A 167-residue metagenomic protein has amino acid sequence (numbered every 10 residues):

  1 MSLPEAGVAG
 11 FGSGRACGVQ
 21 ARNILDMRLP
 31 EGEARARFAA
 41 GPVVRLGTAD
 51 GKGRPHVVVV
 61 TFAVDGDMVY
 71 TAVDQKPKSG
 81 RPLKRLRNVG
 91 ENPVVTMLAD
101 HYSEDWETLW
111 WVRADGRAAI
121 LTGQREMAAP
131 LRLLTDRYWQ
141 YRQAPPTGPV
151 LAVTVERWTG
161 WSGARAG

Functional and structural regions predicted by a protein language model:
S2-L29, G80, Y102-G167: Charged, gly/pro-rich active-site loop segments
G18-T48: Short, conserved active-site entrance elements at the starts or edges of catalytic domains
G41-K78, M97-D100, W110: Short beta-strand segments
S79-R85: Mg2+/Mn2+-dependent nuclease catalytic core
N92-V94: Short coil-to-beta transition motif at edge beta-strands of beta-rich domains
